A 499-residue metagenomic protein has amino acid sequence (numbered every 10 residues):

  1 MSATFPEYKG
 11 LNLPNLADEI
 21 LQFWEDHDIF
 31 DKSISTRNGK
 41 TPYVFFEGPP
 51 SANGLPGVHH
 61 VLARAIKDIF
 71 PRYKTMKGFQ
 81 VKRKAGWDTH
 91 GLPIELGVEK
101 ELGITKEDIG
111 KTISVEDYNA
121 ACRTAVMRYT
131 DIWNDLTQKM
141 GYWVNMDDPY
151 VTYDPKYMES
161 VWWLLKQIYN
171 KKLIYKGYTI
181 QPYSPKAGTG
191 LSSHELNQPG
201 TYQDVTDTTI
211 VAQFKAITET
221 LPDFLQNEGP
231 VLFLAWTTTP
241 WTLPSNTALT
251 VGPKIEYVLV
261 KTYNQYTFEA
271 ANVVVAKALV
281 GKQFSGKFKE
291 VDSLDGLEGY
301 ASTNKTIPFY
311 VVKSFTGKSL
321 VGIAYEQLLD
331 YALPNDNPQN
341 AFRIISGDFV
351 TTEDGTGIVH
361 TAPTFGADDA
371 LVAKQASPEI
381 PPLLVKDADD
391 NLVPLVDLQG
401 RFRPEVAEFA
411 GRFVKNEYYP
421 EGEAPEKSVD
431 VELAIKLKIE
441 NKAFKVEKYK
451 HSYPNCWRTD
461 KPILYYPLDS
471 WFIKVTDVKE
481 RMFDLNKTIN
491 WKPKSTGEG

Functional and structural regions predicted by a protein language model:
S2, K9-A17, K166-I168: TRNA-binding/sensing appendages of the translation machinery
S2-L11, I34-D147, D223-F233, P240-G499: Non-cofactor substrate-recognition interfaces
E19-G39: Positively charged, low-complexity intrinsically disordered leader regions
A120, Q181-L234, W241-L243: Active-site cores that bind ATP or allylic diphosphates and position pyrophosphate for catalysis
T124, D131-Q138, E159, W163-Y169 (+2 more regions): Conserved core architecture of multi-subunit DNA-directed RNA polymerases
Y169-N197, G299-Y310, L320: Amphipathic alpha-helical
